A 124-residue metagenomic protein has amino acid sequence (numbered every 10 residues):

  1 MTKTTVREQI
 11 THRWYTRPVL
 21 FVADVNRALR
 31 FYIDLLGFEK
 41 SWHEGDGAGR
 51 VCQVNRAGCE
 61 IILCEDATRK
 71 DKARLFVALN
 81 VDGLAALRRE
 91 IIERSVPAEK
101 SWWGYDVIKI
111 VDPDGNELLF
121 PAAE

Functional and structural regions predicted by a protein language model:
M1-R27, L75-V77, A122-E124: N-terminal beta-strand motif that seeds the catalytic metal site of vicinal oxygen chelate
T2-T5, E39, I61-E65: A short, acidic/glycine-rich surface segment
I10-R13, V19-E60: Core segments of cupin and vicinal oxygen chelate
V22-V25, F76-E117, A122: Vicinal oxygen chelate
D46-R50, D71-A73, W103-D106: Short acidic/glycine-enriched loop/turn segments that link adjacent beta-strands
G58-I62, D71, G115-L118: Short, charged/polar, Gly/Pro-enriched secondary-structure boundary elements
